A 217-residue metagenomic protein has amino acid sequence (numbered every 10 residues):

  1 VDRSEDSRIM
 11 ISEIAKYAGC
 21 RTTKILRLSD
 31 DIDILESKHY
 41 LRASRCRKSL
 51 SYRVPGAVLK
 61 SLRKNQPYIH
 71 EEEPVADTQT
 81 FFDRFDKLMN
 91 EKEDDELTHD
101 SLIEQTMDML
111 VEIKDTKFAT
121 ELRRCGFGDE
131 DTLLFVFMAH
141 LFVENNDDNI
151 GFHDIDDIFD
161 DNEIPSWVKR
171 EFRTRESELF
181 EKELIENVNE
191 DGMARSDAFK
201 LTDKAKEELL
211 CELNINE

Functional and structural regions predicted by a protein language model:
V1-N216: Intrinsically disordered, low-complexity N-terminal extensions of AAA+/P-loop NTPases that precede the structured
